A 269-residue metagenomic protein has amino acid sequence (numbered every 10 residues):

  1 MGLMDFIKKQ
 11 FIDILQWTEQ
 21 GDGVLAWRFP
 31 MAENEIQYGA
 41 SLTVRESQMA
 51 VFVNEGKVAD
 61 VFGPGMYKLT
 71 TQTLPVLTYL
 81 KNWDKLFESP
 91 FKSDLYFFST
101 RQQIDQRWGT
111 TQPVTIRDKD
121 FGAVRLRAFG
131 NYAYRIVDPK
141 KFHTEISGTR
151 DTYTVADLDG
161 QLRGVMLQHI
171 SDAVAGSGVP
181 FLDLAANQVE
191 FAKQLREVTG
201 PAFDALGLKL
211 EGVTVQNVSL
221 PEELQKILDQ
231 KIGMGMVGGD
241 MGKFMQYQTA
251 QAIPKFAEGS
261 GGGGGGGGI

Functional and structural regions predicted by a protein language model:
M1-E222, Q251, G268: N-terminal hydrophobic membrane-entry segments
P221-I269: Assembly-interface segments of oligomeric complexes
